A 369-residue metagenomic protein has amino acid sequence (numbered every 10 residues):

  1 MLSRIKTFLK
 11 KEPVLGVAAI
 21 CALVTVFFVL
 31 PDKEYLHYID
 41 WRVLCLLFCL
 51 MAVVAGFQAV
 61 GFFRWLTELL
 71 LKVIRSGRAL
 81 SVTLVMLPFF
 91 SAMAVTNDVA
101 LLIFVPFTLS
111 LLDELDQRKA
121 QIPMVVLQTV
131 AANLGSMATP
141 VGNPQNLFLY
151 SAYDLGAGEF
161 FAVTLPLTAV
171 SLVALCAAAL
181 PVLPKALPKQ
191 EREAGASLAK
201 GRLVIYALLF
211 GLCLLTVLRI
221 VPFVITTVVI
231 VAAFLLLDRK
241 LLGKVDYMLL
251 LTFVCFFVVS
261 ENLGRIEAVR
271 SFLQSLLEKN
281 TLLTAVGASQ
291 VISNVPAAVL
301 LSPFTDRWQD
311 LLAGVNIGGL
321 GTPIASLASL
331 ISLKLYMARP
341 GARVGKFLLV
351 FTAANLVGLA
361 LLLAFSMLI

Functional and structural regions predicted by a protein language model:
M1-A18, S76-G77, S197-I205: N-terminal membrane topogenic signal
S3-E34, L46-G61, L180-K185, L212-K240 (+3 more regions): Structural signal for alpha-helical transmembrane segments and their membrane-water exit/capping regions in multi-pass
Y38, V60, R64-L69, L209-D306: Transmembrane helical segments that form the transport core of multi-pass membrane transport proteins
W41-V43, K72-V85, E114-V125, K200-V204 (+2 more regions): Membrane-interfacial loop-to-helix junctions in multi-pass transporters
A55-G61, S91-I103, G135-N143, V286-L301 (+1 more regions): Short helix-coil transition sites and intra-membrane helix breaks within transmembrane domains of multi-pass
M86, F90-L134, F148, V299-L312 (+2 more regions): Hydrophobic transmembrane alpha-helices that form the pore/transport pathway of multi-pass ion and small-solute
F160-K240, L348-L361: Core mid-bundle transmembrane helix pairs that form the ion/substrate translocation pathway in diverse multi-pass
F161-L172, L283-I369: C-terminal transmembrane helix pair
